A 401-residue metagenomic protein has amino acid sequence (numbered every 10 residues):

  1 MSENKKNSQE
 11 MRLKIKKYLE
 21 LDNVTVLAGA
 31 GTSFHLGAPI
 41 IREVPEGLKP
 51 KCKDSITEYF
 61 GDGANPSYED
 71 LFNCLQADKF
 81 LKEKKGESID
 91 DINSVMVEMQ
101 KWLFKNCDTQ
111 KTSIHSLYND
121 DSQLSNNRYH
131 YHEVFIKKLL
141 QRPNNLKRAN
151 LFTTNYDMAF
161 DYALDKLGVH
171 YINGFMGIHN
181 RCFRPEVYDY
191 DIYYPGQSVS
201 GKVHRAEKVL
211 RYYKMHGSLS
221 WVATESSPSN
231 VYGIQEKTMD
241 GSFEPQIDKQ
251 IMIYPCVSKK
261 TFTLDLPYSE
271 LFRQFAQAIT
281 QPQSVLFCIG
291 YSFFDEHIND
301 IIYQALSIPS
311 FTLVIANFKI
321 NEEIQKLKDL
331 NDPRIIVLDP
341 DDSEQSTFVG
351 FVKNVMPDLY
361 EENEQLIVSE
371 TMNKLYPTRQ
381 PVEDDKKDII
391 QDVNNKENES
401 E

Functional and structural regions predicted by a protein language model:
M1-E3, N119-S125, F183-V187, K259-T261 (+1 more regions): Short, basic, glycine/proline-bearing loop/turn elements
M1-L164, V169-N173: Gly/serine-rich nucleotide phosphate-binding loop at the start of the catalytic core of nucleotide/ADP-ribose-handling
M1-V26, T32-L36, K202, T261-T263 (+2 more regions): SIR2/sirtuin-family catalytic core signature
V26, R211-M215, S258: Short hydrophobic-aromatic micro-motifs
G31-T32, Y156-M158, H216-L219, F293 (+1 more regions): Short, flexible loop/turn elements at secondary-structure junctions
T57-Y59, R181-Y194, I315-Q325: Short, flexible loop segments at boundaries between secondary-structure elements
G63-N93, Q100, R142-I251: Extended, H/D-rich, highly charged conserved domains that either
V231-R273, A278-Q281: Flexible internal linker/loop segments at domain or repeat junctions
